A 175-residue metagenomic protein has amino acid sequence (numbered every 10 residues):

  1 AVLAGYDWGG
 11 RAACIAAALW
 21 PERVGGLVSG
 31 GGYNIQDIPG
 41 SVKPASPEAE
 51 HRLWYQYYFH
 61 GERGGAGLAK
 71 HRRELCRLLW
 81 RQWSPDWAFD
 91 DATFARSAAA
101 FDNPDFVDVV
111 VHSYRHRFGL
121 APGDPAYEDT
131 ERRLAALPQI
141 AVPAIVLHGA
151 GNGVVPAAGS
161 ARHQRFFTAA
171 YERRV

Functional and structural regions predicted by a protein language model:
A1-A4, W8-Y171: Flexible "cap/lid" subdomain of the alpha/beta-hydrolase fold that forms the substrate-access gate
V175: Conserved residues in the N-terminal Rossmann fold of short-chain dehydrogenase/reductase
